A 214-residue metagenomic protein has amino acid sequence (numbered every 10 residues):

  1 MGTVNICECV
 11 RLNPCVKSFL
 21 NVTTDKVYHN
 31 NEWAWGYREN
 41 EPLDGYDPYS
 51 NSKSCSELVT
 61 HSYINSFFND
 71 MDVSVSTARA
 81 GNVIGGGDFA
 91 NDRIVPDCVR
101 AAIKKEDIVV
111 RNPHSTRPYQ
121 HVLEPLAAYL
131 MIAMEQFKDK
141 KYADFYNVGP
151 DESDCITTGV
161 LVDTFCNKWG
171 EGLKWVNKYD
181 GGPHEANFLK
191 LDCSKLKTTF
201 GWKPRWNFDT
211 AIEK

Functional and structural regions predicted by a protein language model:
T3-P48: Conserved Rossmann-fold NAD(P)-dependent oxidoreductase catalytic core, especially the SDR/UDP-sugar
K17-S18, T24, E57-G86, K140: Conserved beta-loop-beta element that borders a ligand/cofactor-binding pocket
V27-N31, L43-N51, N69-I94, T116 (+1 more regions): Flexible, glycine-rich beta-alpha linker
S52-S56: Active-site helix of classical SDR
P96-I108, Y119-Y146, N167: Alpha-helical substrate-binding/gating segment
V122, D144-F145, G181-K203: Conserved C-terminal active-site "lid" loop/helix of NAD(P)H-dependent oxidoreductases that clamps the redox cofactor
A143-N147, G159-V162, N167-F188: C-terminal "lid/loop" region of Rossmann-like NAD(P)-dependent oxidoreductases
F208-K214: Amphipathic terminal alpha-helices
